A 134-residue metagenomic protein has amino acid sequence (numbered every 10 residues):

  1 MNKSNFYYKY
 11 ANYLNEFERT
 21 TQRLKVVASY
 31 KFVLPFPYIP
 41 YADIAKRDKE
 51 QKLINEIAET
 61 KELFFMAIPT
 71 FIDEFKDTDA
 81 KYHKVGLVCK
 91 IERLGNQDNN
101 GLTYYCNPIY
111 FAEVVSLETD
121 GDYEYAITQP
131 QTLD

Functional and structural regions predicted by a protein language model:
N2-D134: Positively charged
